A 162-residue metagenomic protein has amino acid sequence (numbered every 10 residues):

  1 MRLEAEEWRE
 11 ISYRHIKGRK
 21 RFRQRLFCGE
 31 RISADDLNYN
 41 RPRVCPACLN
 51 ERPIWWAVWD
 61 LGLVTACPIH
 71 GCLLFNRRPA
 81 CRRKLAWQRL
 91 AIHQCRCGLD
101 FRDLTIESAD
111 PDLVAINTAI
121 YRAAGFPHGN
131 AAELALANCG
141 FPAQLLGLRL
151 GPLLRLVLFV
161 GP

Functional and structural regions predicted by a protein language model:
M1-P162: C-terminal accessory regions
